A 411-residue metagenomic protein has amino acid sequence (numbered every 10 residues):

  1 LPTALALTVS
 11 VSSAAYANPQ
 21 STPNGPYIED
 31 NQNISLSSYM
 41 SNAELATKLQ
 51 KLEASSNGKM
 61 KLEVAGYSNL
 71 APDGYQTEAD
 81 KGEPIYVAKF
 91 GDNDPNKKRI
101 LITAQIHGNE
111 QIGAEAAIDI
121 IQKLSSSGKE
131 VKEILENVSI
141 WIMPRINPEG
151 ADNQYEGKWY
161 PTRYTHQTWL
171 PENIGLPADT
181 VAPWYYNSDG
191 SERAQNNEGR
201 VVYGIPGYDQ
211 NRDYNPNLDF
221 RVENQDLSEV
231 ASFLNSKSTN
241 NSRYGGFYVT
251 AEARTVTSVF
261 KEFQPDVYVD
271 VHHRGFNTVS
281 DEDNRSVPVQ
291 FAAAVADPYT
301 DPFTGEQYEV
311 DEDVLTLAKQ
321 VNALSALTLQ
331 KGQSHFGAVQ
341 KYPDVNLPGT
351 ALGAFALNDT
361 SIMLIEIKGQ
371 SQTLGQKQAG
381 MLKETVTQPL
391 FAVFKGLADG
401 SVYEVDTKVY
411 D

Functional and structural regions predicted by a protein language model:
L1, N18-S41, L45, L218 (+1 more regions): C-terminal accessory segments enriched in acidic
L1-L7: Sec-dependent N-terminal signal peptides
L7-S21: Sec-dependent signal peptide cleavage junction
S37-K98: Soluble metallo-hydrolase cores and metallopeptidase-like ectodomains found primarily in the secretory/periplasmic
Y86-A88, R99-T103, W141-P144, D209-N211 (+3 more regions): Structural recognition of the beta-strand scaffold that forms the well-ordered cores of secreted hydrolase catalytic
G91-D94, G199-Y203, A354-D359: Short glycine/proline-enriched loop/turn "hinge" motifs that connect secondary-structure elements and lie
K97, I112, D119-I121, S125-T304: Active-site/substrate-binding loop(s) of hydrolase catalytic cores
